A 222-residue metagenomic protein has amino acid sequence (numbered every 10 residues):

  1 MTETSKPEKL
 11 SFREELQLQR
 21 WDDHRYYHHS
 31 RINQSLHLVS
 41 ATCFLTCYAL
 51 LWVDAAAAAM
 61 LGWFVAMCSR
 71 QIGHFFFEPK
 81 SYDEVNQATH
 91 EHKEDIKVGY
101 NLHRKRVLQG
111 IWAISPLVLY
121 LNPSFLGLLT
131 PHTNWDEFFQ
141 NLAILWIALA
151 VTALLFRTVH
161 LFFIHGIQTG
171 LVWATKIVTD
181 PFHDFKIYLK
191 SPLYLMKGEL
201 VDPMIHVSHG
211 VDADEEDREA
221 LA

Functional and structural regions predicted by a protein language model:
T2-H24, F75-Y100, T158-A222: Membrane-proximal soluble regions of multi-pass membrane proteins
L18-Y48, E94-G110: Membrane interfacial helix-start motif at the N-side
L36-A49, L61, V65, S69 (+2 more regions): Lipid-exposed faces of alpha-helical membrane segments in multi-pass integral membrane proteins
T46-L61, L119-I144: Helix-coil boundary and interhelical linker segments in multi-pass alpha-helical membrane proteins
V53-E78, T152-I164: Hydrophobic alpha-helical membrane-embedded segments
N101-F125, K186-L193: C-terminal halves and exits of single transmembrane alpha-helices
I111-T133, G198-V211: Alpha-helical transmembrane segments and their membrane-interface junctions in multi-pass membrane proteins
I144-I147, E199: Non-catalytic N-terminal targeting/anchoring module and adjacent flexible stem/linker that precedes the structured
